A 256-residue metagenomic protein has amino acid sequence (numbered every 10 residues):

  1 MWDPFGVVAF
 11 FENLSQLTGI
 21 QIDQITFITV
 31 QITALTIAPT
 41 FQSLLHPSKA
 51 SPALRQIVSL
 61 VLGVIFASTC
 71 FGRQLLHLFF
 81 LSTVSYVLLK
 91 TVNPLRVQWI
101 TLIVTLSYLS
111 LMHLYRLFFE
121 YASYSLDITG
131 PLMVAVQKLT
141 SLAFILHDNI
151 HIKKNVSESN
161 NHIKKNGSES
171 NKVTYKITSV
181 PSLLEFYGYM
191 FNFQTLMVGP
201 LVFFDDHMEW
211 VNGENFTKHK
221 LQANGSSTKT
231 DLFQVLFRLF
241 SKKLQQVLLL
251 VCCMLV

Functional and structural regions predicted by a protein language model:
M1-V256: Membrane-embedded transmembrane alpha-helical bundles that form the catalytic cores of multi-pass lipid-modifying
